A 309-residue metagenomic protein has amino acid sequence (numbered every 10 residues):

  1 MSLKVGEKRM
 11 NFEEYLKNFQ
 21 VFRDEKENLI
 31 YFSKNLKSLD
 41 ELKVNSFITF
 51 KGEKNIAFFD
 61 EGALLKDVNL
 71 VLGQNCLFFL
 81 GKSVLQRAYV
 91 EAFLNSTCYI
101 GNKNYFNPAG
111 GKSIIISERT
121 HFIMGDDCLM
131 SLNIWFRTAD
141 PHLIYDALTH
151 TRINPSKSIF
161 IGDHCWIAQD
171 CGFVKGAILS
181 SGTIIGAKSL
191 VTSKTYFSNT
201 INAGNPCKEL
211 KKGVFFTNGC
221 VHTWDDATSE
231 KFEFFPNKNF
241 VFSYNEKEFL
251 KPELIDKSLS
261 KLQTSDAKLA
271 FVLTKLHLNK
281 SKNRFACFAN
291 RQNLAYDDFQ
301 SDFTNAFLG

Functional and structural regions predicted by a protein language model:
M1-T138, P155-H164, C171, S181 (+2 more regions): Domain-scale signature associated with acetyltransferase and cell-envelope carbohydrate enzymes
I144-S156: Short helix/strand-bridging catalytic loops that position acidic/His residues to coordinate divalent metals and engage
W166, I184-I185, I201-A203: Short-chain dehydrogenase/reductase
C171-S180, L190-S193: Beta-rich strand-turn-strand
S189, P206-C207: Glycine-rich beta-alpha junction loops
T192-T200, G204: Gly/Pro- and small hydrophobic-enriched strand-loop and loop-to-helix capping segments that sit at the rims
